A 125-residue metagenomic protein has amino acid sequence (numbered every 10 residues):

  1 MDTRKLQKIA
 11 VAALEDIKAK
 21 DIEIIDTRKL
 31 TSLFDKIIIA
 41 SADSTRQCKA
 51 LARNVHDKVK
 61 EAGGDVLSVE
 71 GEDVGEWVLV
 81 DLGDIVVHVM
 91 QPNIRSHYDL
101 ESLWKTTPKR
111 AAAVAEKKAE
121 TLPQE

Functional and structural regions predicted by a protein language model:
M1-I24, R28-K29, D43-A50, D57 (+3 more regions): Long, contiguous binding/interaction regions
S32-D35, D81-D84: A short, glycine/Asx- and small/polar-enriched loop/turn that sits immediately N-terminal to a beta-strand
I39-S41: Short hydrophobic/aromatic beta-strand micro-patches that form the beta-sheet surface supporting nucleotide- or nucleic
N54-K58, A62: Conserved short hydrophobic interaction patches
E61-V69: Active-site phosphate-binding and catalytic loops of NTP-dependent enzymes
